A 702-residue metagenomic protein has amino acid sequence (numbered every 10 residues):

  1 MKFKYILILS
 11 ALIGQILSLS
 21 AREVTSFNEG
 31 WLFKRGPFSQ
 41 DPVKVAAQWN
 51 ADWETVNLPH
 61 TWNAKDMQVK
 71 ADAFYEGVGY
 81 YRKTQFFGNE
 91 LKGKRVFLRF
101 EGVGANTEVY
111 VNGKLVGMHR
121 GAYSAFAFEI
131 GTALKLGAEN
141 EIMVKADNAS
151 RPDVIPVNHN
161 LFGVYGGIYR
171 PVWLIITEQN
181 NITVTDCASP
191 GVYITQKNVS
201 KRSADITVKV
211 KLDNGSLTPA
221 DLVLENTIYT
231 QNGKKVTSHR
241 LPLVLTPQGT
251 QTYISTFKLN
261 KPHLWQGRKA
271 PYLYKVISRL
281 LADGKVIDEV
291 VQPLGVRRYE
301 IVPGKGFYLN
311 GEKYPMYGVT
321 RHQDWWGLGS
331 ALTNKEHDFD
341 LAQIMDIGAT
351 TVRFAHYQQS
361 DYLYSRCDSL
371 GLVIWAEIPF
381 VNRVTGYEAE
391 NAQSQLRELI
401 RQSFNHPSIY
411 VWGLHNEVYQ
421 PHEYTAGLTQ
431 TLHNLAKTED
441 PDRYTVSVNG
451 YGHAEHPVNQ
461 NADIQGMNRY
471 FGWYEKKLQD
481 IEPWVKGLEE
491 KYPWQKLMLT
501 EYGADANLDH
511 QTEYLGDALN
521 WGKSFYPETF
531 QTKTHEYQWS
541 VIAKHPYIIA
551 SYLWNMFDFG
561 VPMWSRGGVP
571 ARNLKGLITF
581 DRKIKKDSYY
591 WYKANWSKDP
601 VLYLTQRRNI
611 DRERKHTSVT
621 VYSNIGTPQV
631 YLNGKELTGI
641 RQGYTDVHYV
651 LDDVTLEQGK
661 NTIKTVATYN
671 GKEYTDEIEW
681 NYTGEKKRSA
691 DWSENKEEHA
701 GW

Functional and structural regions predicted by a protein language model:
M1-E23: Bacterial Sec-dependent N-terminal signal peptides
L32-P37, E76-T185, S189-G191, G215 (+5 more regions): Accessory beta-strand-rich segments of carbohydrate-active enzymes
T55-V69, A149-P152, L161, Y165 (+5 more regions): Extended substrate-binding grooves/exosites of carbohydrate-active enzymes
V111, K201-V244, Q251-Y253, T617-G639 (+1 more regions): Beta-strand-rich binding/interaction modules
F128-L134, I254-P271, L651-V654: Signal that preferentially marks extracellular ectodomain short beta-strand elements of beta-sandwich modules
G137-E139, S203, P219-D221, T250 (+2 more regions): Extracellular Ig-like/FN3 beta-sandwich strand-entry sites
I168, T237-H239, Y253, I287-V291 (+1 more regions): Extracellular and select intracellular beta-sandwich modules with Ser/Thr-enriched, small-residue motifs on
Q196-A204, N609-K615: Short, solvent-exposed loop/linker segments at the N-terminal edge of repeated beta-sheet extracellular domains
